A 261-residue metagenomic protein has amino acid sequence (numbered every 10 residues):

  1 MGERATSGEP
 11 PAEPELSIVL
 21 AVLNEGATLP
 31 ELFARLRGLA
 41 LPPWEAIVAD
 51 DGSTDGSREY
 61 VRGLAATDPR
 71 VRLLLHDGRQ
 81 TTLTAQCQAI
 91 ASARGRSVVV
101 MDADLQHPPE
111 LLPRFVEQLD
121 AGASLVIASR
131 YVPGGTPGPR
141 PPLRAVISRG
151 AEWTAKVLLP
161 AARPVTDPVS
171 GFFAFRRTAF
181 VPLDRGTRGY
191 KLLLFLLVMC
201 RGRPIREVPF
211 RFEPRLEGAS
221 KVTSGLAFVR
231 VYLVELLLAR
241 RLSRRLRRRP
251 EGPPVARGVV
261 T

Functional and structural regions predicted by a protein language model:
M1-L16, L158-R163, R185-T261: Hydrophobic helical membrane-anchoring modules
M1-R37: N-proximal low-complexity "stem/linker" segments adjacent to membrane-targeting elements
L20, R37, P43-S53, L74-H76: Short beta-strand/loop segment that forms part of the nucleotide-sugar
A27-E31, D55-L64: Acidic helix N-cap motif at the loop->helix transition within catalytic regions of sugar-transfer enzymes
W44-I47, R58-S92: Conserved donor nucleotide-binding strand/loop of the catalytic core
D50-E59, L105: A conserved acidic beta->alpha catalytic loop
H76-S92, S97, P109-Y190, R215-L233: Acceptor/aglycone-binding surface of glycosyltransferases and processive sugar-polymer synthases
